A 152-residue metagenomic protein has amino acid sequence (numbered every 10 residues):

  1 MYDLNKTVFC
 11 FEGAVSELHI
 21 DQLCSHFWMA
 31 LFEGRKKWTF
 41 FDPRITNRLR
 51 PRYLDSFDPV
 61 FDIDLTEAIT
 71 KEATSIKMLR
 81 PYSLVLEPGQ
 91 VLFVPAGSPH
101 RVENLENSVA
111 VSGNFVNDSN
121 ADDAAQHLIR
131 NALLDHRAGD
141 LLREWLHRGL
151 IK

Functional and structural regions predicted by a protein language model:
M1-Q90, S98-K152: Active-site region of the double-stranded beta-helix
